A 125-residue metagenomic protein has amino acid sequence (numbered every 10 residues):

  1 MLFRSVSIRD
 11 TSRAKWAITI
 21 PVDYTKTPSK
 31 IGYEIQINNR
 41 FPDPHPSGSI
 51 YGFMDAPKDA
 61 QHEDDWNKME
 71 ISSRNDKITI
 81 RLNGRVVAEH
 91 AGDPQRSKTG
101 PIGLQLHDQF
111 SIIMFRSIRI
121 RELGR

Functional and structural regions predicted by a protein language model:
F3-R125: Carbohydrate-interacting regions of secretory-pathway proteins
